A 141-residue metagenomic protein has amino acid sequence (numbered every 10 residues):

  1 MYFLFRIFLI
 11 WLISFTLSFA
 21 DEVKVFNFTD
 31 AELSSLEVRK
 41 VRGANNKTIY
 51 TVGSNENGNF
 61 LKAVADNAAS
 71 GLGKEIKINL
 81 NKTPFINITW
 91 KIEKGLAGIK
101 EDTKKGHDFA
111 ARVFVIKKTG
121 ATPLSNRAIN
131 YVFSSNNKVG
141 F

Functional and structural regions predicted by a protein language model:
Y2-I10: Sec-dependent signal peptide recognition, specifically the positively charged N-region followed immediately by
L9-A20: Hydrophobic h-region of N-terminal signal peptides that target proteins for export in Gram-negative bacteria
A20-G43, Y131: Extracellular carbohydrate-recognition regions
K24, N57, P84, H107-A111 (+1 more regions): Residues that flank catalytic or metal-binding motifs in active/ligand-binding sites
Y50-G71: Short carbohydrate-recognition loop motifs
E75-I86: Extracellular/lumenal carbohydrate-interaction signature centered on repeated Trp-anchored short motifs
T89-G95, K118-G120: Solvent-exposed strand-to-loop "edge" motifs in beta-rich extracellular domains
D108, R112-F141: Extracellular/luminal beta-rich ligand-recognition and adhesion surfaces characterized by aromatic-Gly/Pro-enriched
